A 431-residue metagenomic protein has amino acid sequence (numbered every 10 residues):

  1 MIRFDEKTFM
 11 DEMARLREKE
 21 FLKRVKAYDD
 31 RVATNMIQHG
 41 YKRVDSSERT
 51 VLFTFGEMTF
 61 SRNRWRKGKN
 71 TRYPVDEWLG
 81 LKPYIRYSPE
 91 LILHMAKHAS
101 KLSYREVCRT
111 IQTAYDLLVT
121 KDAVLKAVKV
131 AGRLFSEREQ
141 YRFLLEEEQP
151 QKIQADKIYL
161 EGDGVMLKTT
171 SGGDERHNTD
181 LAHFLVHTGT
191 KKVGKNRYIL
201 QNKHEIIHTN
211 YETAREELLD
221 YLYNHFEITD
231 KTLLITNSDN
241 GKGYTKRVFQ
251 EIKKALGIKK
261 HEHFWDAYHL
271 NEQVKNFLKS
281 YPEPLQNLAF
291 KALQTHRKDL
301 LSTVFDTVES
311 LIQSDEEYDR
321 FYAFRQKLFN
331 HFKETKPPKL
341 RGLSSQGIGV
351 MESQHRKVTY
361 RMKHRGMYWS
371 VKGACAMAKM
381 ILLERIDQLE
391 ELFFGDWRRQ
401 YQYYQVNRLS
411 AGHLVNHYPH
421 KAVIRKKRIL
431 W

Functional and structural regions predicted by a protein language model:
M1-K19, W65-W431: Catalytic center-proximal scaffold of phosphoryl-transfer enzymes
D11-R86: Basic, low-complexity segments
